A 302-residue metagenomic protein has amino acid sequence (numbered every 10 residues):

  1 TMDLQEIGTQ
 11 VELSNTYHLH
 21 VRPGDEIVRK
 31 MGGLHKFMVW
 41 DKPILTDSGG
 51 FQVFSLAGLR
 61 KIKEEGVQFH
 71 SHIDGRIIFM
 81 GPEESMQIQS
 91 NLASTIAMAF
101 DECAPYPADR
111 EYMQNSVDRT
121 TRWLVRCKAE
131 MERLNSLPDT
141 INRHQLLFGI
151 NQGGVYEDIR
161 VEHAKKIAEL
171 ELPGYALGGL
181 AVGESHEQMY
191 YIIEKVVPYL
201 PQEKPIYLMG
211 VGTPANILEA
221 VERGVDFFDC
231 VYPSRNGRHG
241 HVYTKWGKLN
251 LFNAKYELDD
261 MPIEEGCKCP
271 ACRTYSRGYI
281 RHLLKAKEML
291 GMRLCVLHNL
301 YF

Functional and structural regions predicted by a protein language model:
T1-I141, A254-E257: Non-catalytic, usually N-terminal nucleic-acid engagement modules in DNA/RNA processing proteins
I7-L13, Q145, R273-L283: Hydrophobic/aromatic-rich, well-ordered segments within soluble, folded domains that form packed cores
E12, D47, Q89, G149 (+3 more regions): Terminal peptide-recognition signature
M80, D118, E187, L294 (+1 more regions): A generic "alpha-helical surface" signal
S94, V125, A129-E132, P198-P201 (+3 more regions): Generic secondary-structure signature for well-ordered alpha-helical cores
D101-P107, G266-F302: C-terminal extensions of enzymes
P105-R110, Q114, G174-L180, M289: Glycine- and acidic
T121, E130, L134, L146-I263: Glycine-rich phosphate/ribose-binding loops and adjacent secondary-structure elements that form binding surfaces
